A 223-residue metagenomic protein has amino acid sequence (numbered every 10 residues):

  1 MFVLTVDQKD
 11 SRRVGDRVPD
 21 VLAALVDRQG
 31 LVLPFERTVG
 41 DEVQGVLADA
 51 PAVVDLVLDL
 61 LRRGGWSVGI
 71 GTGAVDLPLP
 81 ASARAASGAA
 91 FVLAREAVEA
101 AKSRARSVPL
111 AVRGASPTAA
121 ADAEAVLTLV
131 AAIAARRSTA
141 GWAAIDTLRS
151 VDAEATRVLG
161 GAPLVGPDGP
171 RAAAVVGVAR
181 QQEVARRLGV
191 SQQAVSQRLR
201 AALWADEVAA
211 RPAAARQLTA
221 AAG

Functional and structural regions predicted by a protein language model:
M1-G223: Regulatory and interdomain segments flanking nucleotide-handling catalytic cores in signaling/defense enzymes
